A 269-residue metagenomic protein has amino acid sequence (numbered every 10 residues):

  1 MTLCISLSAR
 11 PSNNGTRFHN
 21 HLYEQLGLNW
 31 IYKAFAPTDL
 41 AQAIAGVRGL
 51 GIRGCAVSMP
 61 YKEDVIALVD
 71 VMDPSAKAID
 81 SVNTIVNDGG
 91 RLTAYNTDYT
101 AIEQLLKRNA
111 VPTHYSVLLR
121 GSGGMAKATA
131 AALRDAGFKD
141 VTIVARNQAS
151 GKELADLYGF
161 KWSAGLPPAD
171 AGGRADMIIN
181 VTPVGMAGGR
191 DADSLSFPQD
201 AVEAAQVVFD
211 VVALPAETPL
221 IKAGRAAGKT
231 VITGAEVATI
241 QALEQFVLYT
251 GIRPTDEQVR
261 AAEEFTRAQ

Functional and structural regions predicted by a protein language model:
T2-N109, P215-E217: Phosphate/diphosphate ligand-binding glycine-rich loop within oxidoreductases
S6, L119-R120, I143, D210: Hydrophobic Val/Ile/Leu positions in short beta-strands of Rossmann-like dinucleotide-binding domains
K33, V141-T142, I232: Conserved beta-strand positions in the Rossmann-like core of class I SAM-dependent methyltransferases
N96, L106, A110-F138, A145: Glycine-rich adenosine-cofactor-binding loop
D135-D140, A226-T230: Conserved S-adenosyl-L-methionine
F138-Y158: NAD(P)-binding Rossmann-fold cofactor-contacting core
F160-V231: Rossmann-like adenosine-cofactor binding region
V207, V211-Q269: Adenosine-phosphate binding glycine-rich loop
